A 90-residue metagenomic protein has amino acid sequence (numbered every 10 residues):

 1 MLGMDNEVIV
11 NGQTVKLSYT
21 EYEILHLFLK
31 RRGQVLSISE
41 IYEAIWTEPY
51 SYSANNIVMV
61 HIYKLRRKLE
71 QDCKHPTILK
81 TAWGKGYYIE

Functional and structural regions predicted by a protein language model:
M1-G3, I89: Conserved catalytic Walker-motif region of ABC-type ATPase nucleotide-binding domains
G3, I57, H75-T77: Hydrophobic alpha-helical context, especially transmembrane and signal-peptide helices
G3, V10-G12, A82: Structural motif
E7, G12-Y19, E23-I62, R67-D72: Positively charged, aromatic-enriched patches within helix-turn-helix-type DNA-binding elements, predominantly
K16, H75-E90: A short linear beta-strand->loop->alpha-helix hinge motif most characteristic of winged-helix/helix-turn-helix
